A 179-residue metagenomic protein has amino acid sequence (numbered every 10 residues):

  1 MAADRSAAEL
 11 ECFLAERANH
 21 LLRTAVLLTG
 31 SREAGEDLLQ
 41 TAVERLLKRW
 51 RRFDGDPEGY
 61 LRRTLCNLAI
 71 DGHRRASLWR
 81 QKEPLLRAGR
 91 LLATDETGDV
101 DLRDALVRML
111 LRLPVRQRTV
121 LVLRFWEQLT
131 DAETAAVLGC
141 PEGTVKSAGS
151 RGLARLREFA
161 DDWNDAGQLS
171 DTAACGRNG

Functional and structural regions predicted by a protein language model:
M1-R23, E33: A short, charge-rich alpha-helical start-of-domain segment used by transcription regulators
R5-A8, C12, W79-R80, R87-L111: Acidic, proline/glycine-rich intrinsically disordered inter-domain spacer in sigma factors
E9, A154-G179: C-terminal edge and immediately downstream basic/flexible tail or linker adjoining helix-turn-helix-like DNA-binding
Q40-L47, G55-L78, G149: Σ70-family region 2.3-2.4 aromatic/basic alpha-helix that recognizes the −10 promoter and nucleates DNA melting
R52, C66-L85, G98-D99, E158: Arg/Lys-rich amphipathic alpha helix in sigma70-family domain 2
I70, L138-W163: DNA-recognition helix of helix-turn-helix
L111, V115, E127-T144: Helix-turn-helix DNA-binding module
V120-R124: A short pre-motif secondary-structure segment
